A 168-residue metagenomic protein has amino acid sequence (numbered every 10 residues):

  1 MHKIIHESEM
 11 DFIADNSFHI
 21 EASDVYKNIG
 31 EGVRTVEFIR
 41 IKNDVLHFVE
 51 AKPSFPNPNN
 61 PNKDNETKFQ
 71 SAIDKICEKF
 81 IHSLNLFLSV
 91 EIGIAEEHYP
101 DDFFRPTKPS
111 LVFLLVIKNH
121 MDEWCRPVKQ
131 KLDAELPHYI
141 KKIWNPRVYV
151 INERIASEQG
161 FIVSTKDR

Functional and structural regions predicted by a protein language model:
M1-V36, T165-R168: Basic, amphipathic N-terminal segments that precede the first structured/catalytic domain
G32-V33, I41-D44: Short, flexible loop/turn motifs enriched in small residues
F38-R40, H47-P53: Conserved catalytic cores of phosphodiester-cleaving nucleases, focusing on short active-site segments
V45-H47, V112: Structural motif
S54-L114, H138-I143: Catalytic cores of nucleic-acid endonucleases
S54-N57, N119-C125: Short acidic, S/G/P-rich loop/turn micro-motifs used as interaction or catalytic elements
D122-R168: Polybasic (Lys/Arg-rich)
